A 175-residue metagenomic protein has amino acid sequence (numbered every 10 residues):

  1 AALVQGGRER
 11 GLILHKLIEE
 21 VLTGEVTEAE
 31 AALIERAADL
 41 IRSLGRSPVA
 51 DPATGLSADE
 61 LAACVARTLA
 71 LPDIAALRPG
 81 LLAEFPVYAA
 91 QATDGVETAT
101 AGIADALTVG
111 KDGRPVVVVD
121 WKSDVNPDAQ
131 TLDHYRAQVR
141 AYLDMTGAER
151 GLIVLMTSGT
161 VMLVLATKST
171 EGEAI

Functional and structural regions predicted by a protein language model:
A1, Q5, L152, M162 (+1 more regions): Acidic, low-complexity intrinsically disordered tails
A1-V96, G159: A non-catalytic, helix-rich entry segment at domain boundaries
L40, S169-E173: Compositionally biased non-globular segments, especially hydrophobic aliphatic-rich helices of signal peptides
T98-I103, T108-S169: Nucleic-acid nuclease catalytic cores
